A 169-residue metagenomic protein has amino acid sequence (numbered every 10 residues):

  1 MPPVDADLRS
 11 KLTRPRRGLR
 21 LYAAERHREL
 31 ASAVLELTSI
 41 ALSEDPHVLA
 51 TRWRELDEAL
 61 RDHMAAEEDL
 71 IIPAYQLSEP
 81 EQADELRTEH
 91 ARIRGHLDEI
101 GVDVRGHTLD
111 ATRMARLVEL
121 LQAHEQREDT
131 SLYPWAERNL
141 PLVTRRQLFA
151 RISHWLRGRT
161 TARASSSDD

Functional and structural regions predicted by a protein language model:
M1-D169: Small-residue-biased structural context
